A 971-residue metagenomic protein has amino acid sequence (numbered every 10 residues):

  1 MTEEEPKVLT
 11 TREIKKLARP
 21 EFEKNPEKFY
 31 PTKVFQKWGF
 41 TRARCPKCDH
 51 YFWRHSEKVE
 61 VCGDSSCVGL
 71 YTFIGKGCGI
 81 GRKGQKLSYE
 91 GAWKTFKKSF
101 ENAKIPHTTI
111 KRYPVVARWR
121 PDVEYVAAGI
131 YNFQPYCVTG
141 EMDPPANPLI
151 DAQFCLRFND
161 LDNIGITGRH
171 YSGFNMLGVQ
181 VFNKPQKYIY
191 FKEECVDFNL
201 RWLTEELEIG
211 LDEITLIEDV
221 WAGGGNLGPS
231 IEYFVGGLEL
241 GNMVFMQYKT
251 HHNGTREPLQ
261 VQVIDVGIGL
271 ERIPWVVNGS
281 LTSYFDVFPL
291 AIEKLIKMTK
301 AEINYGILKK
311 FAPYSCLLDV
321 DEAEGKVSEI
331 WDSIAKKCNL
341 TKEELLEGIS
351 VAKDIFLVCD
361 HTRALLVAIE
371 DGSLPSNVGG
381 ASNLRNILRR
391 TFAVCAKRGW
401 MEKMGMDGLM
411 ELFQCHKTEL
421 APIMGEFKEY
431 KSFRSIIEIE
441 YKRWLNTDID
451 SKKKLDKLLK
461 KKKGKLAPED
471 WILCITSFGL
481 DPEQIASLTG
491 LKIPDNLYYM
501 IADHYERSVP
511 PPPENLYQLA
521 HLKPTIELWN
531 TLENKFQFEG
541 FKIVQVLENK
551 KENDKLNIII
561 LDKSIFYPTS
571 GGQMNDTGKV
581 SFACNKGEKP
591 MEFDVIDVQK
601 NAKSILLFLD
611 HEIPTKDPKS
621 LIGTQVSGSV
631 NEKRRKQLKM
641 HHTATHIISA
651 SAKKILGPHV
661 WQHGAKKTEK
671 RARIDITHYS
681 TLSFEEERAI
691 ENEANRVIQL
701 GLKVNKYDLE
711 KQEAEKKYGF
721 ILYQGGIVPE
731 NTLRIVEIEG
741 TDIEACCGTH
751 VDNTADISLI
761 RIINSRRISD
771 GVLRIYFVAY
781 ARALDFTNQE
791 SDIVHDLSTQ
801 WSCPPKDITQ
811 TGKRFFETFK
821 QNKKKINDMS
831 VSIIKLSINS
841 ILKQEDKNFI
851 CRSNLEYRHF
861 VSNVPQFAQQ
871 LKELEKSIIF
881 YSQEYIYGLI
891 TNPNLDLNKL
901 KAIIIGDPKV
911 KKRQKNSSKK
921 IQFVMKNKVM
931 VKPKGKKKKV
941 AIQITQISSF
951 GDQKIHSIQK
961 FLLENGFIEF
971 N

Functional and structural regions predicted by a protein language model:
M1-K24: Intrinsically disordered, low-structural-confidence terminal and linker regions
L17-P31, K37, T41-R42, D49 (+2 more regions): A glycine- and charged-residue-rich anion-binding loop/surface
S56-L70: Cysteine-rich micro-motifs
